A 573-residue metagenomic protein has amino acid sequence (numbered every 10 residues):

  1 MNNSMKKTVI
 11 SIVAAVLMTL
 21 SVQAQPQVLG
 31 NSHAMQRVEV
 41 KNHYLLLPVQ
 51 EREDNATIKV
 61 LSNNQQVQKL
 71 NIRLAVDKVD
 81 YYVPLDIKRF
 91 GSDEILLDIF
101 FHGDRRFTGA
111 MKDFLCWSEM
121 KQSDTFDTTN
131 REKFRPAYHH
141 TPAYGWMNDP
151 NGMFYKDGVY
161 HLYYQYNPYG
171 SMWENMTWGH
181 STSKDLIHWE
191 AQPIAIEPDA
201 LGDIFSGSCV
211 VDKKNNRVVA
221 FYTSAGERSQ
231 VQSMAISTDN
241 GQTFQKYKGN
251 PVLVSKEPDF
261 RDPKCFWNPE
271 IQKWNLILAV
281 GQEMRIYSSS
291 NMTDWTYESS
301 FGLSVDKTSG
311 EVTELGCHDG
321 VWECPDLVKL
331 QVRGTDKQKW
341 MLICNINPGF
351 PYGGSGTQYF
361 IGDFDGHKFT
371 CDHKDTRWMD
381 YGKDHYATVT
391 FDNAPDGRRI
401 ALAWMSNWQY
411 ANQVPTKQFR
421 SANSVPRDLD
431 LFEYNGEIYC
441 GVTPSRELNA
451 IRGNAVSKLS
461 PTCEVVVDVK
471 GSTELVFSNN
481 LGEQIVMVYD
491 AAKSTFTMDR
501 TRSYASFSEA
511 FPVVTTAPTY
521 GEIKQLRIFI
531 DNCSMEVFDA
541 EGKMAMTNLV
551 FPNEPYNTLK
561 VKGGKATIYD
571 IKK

Functional and structural regions predicted by a protein language model:
N2-I10: Bacterial N-terminal signal peptides that target proteins for export
S11-T19: Bacterial N-terminal signal peptides
V22-P26: Boundary at the C-terminal end of the N-terminal hydrophobic targeting segment
Q27-Q68, L85-R106, F126, G334-D336 (+1 more regions): Beta-rich accessory regions
V28-R37, Q65-L85, T108, K112-N151 (+6 more regions): Surface loop/turn signatures of beta-propeller and other carbohydrate-active proteins
L47, L97-I99, D149-Y169, Q192-I194 (+9 more regions): Hydrophobic core segments of beta-strands in well-ordered, beta-rich domains
A56, R106, E174-T177, R228-M234 (+2 more regions): Structural motif
G179-S183, Q232-N240, Y287-S290, S355-G366 (+1 more regions): Beta-propeller blade signature
